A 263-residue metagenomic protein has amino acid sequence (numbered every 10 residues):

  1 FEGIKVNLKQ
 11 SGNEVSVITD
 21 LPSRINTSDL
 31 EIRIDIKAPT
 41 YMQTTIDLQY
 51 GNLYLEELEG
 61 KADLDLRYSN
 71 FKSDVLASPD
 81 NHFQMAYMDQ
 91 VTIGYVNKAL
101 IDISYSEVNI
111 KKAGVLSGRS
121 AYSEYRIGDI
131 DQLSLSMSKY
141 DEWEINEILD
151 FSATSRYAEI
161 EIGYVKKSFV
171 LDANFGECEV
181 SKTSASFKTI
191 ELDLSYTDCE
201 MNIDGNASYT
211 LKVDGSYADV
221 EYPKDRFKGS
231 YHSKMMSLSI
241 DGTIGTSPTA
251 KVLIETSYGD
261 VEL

Functional and structural regions predicted by a protein language model:
F1-L263: Intrinsically disordered, low-complexity terminal regions
